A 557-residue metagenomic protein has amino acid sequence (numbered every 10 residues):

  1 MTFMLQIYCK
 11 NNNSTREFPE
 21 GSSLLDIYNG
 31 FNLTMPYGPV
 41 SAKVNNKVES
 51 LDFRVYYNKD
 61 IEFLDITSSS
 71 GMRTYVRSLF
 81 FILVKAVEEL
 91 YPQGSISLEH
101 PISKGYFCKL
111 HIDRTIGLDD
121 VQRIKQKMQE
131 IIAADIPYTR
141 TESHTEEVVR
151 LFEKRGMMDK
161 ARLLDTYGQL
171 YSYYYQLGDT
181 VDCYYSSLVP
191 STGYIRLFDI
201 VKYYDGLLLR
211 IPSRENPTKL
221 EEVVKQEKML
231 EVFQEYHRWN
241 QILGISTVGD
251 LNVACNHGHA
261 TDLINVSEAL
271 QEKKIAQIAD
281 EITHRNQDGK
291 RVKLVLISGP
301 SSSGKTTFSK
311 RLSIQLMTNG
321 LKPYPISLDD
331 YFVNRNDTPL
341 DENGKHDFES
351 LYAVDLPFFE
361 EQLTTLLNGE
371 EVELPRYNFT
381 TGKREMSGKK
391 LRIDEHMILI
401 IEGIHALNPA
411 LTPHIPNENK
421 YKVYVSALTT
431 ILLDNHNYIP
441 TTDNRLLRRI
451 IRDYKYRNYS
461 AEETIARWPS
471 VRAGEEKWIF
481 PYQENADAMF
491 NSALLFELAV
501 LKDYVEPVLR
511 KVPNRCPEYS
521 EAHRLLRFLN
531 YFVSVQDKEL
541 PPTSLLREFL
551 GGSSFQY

Functional and structural regions predicted by a protein language model:
T2-K104, D113-R114, R123-K127, M229: Ubiquitin-like/PB1-type beta-grasp interaction modules and other compact soluble beta-rich domains
F53-M72, S95-K273, I278, T283-D288: Auxiliary tRNA-acceptor-end handling modules of aminoacyl-tRNA synthetases
N286, P413-Y557: Conserved NTP phosphate-binding and transfer environment spanning the P-loop NTPase/kinase superfamily
V295-I297: Hydrophobic anchor at the beta1->P-loop junction of P-loop NTPases
K305: Conserved lysine of the Walker
F308, L312: Hydrophobic positions on the alpha1 helix immediately C-terminal to the Walker A/P-loop
Y324, V333, D337-T380: Conserved nucleotide-sensing/catalytic segment adjacent to the nucleotide-binding pocket in NTP-handling enzymes
F359-E418, W468-Y482: Glycine-rich phosphate-binding loop used to anchor ATP phosphates in small-molecule kinases, encompassing both
